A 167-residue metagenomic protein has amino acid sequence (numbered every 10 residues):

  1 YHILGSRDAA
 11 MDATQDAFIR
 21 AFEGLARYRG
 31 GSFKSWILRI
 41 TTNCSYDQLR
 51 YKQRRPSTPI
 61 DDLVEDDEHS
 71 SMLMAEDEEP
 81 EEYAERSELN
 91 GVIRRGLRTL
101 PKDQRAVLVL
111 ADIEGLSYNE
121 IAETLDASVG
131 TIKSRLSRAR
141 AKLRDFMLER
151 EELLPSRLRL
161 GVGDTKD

Functional and structural regions predicted by a protein language model:
Y1-R7, G24, L97, E149: Amphipathic, Lys/Arg- and hydrophobic-enriched alpha-helical face
D8, R94-A106, L110-T131: Helix-turn-helix DNA-binding module
D12-I19, E23, G31-N43: Structural recognition of an alpha-helix C-terminal capping motif at a helix-to-coil junction
E23, R27, R39-I60, E149: Arg/Lys-rich amphipathic alpha helix in sigma70-family domain 2
L49-M72, Y83-A84, E152-R159: Short, basic/polar amphipathic helix motif occurring as a linker/hinge flanking DNA-binding modules in transcription
S57-P59, R95, T99, N119 (+2 more regions): C-terminal edge and immediately downstream basic/flexible tail or linker adjoining helix-turn-helix-like DNA-binding
D67-R95: Acidic, proline/glycine-rich intrinsically disordered inter-domain spacer in sigma factors
V92, R135-R138, K142: Residues within the DNA-recognition helix of helix-turn-helix
